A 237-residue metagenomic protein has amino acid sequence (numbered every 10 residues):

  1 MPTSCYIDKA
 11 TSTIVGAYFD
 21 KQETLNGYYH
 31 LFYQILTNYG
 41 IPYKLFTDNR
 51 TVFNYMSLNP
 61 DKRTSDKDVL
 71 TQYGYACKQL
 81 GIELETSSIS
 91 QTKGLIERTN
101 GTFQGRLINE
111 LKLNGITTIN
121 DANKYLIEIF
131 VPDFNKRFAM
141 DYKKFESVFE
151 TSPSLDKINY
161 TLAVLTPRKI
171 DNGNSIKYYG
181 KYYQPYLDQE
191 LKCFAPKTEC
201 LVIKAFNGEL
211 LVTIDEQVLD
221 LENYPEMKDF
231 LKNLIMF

Functional and structural regions predicted by a protein language model:
P2-T3, N172: Short loop/turn microsegments at loop-to-beta-strand junctions
T3, K9-D121, E226: RNase H-like DDE/DDD metal-dependent nuclease/strand-transfer catalytic core used by mobile genetic elements
Y6-I7, L211: Hydrophobic beta-strand positions
I7-D8, K204: Hydrophobic alpha-helical segments, especially N-terminal targeting/anchoring helices
D66-L70, I127, A195: Active-site-proximal structural scaffolding
G105-K112, I116, I127-K143: Short helix-capping and hinge/turn segments at secondary-structure transitions, especially at repeat and domain
V131-F237: C-terminal, beta-rich DNA-binding module of retroviral/retroelements integrases
